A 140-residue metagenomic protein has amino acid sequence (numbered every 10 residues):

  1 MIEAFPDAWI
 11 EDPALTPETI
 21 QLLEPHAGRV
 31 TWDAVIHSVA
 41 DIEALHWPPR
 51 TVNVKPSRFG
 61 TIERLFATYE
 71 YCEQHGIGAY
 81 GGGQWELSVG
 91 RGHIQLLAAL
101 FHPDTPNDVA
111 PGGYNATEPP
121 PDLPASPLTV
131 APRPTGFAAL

Functional and structural regions predicted by a protein language model:
M1, L22, V39-P49, G60-Y69 (+1 more regions): Catalytic cores of alpha/beta
I2-D7, E24-T31, H46-N53, E73-G78 (+1 more regions): Glycine-enriched alpha-helix->loop->beta-strand junction motifs that scaffold or abut catalytic
A4-T19, A27-V39, R50-T61: Catalytic beta/alpha-barrel core
A8-P13, G83-Q84, D108: Flexible, glycine/charged-enriched surface loops at secondary-structure junctions
W9, H37, Y69-Y71, Y80 (+1 more regions): Sequence-level detector for tyrosine residue identity
L15-T16, H26-G28, S38-D41, H46-T51 (+2 more regions): Generic structural signal for short, solvent-exposed loop/turn connectors between secondary structure elements
K55-S57, Y80-E86: Short, glycine/charged-rich beta-strand-loop motifs at protein surfaces that mediate ligand recognition and catalysis
Q84-L140: Flexible C-terminal active-site loop/helix
